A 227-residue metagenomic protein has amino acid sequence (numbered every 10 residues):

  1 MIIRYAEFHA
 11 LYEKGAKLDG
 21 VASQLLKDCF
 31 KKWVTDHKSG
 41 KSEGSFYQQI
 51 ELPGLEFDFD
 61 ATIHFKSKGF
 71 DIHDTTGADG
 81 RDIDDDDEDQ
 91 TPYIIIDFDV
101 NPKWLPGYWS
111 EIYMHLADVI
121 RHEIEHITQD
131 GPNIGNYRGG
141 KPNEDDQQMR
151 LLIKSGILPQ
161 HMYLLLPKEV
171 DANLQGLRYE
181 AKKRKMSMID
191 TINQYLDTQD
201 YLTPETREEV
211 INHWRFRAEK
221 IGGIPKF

Functional and structural regions predicted by a protein language model:
M1-L11: Short acidic, low-complexity intrinsically disordered linear motifs used for protein-protein interactions
K17, L25, K38, D86-E88: Compositionally biased low-complexity segments enriched in polar/charged residues
L25-E56: Zn2+-dependent metallopeptidase catalytic core
W33, R150-F227: Long, well-structured alpha-helical subdomains associated with metal-dependent extracellular/ecto-lumenal hydrolases
S45-G77: Amphipathic, interaction-prone secondary-structure segments
K68-M114, I127-G131: Active-site scaffold of zinc-dependent metalloenzymes
M114, D130-L164: Post-HEXXH active-site segment of zinc metalloproteases
D118-G131, A172: Active-site recognition of the HExxH zinc-binding catalytic motif
